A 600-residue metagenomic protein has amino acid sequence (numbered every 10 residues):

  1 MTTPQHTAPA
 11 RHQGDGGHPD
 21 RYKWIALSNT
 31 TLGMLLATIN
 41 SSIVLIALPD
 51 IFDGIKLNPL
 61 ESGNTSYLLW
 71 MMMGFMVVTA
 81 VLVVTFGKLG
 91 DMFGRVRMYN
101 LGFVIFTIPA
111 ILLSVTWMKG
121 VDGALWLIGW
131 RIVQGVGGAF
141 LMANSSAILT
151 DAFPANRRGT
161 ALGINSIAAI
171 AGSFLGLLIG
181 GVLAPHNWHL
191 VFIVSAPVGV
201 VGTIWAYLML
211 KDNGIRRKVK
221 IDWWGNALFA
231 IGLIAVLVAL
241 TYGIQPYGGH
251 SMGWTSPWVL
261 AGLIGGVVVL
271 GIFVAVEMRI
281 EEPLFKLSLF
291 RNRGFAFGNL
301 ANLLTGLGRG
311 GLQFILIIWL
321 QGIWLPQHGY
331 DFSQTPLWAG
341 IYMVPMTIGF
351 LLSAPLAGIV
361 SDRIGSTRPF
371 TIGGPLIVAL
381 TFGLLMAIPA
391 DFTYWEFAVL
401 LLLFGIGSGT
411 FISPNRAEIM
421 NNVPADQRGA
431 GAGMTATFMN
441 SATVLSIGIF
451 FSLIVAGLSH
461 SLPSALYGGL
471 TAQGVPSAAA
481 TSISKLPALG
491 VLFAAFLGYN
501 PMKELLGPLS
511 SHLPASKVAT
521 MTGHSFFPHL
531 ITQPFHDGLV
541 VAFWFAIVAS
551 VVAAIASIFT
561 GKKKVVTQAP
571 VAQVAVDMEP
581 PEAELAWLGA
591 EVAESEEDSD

Functional and structural regions predicted by a protein language model:
M1-T38, G294, R363, A480-D600: Transmembrane-helix exit segments and adjacent C-terminal regions of multi-pass membrane proteins
T2-L208, M386: Transmembrane-helix bundle of Major Facilitator Superfamily
W24-M76, P257-V259, V268-V269, I280-R416 (+3 more regions): Transmembrane core module of solute transporters
A37, M72-F75, T79, Q134-G135 (+10 more regions): Structural signature of transmembrane alpha-helices in multi-pass secondary transporters
I51-F52, L89-G90, I179-P185, L240 (+4 more regions): Interfacial helix-cap and linker-helix signal at transmembrane-aqueous boundaries of multi-pass secondary transporters
L82, G94-I105, A110-L113, W117-W126 (+6 more regions): C-terminal module of multi-pass small-molecule transporters
P185-L300, G308, E597-D598: Hydrophobic transmembrane-helix bundles of small-molecule transporters
I215-K220, E282-S288, P463-Y467, K564-V574: Short, Lys/Arg-enriched, Gly/Pro-containing loop segments at transmembrane-helix junctions of multi-pass membrane
